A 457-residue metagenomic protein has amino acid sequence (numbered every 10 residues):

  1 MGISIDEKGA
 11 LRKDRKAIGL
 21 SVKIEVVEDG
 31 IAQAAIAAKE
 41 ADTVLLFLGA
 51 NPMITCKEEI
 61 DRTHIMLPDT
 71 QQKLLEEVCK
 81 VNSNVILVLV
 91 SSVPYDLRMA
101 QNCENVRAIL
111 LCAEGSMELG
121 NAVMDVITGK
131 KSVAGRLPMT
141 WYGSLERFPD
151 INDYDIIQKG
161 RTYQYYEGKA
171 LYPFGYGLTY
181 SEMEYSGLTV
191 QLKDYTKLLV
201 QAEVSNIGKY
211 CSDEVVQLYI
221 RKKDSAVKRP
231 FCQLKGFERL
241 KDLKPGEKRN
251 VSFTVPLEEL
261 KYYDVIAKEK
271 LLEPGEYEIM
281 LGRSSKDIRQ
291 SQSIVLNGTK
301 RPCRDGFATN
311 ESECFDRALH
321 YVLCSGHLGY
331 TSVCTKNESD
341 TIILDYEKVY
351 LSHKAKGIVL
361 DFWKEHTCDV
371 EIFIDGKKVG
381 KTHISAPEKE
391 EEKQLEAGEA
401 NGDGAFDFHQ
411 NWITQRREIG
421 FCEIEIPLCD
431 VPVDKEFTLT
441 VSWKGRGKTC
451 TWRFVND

Functional and structural regions predicted by a protein language model:
G2-L11, T440-G447: Short beta-strand-plus-loop segments that form exposed binding edges in beta-rich domains
S4-A41: C-terminal edge strands of extracellular/lumenal beta-sandwich accessory domains
K8, K193, S205-C211, V349 (+2 more regions): Short solvent-exposed strand-capping/beta-turn motif centered on an Asx-Ser/Thr pair
V90-D213, Y219-R221, P245-E247, P274-G282 (+2 more regions): Secreted, periplasmic, or luminal enzymes acting at the cell surface/secretory milieu
A226-V265: Intrinsically disordered, low-complexity Pro/Gly/Ser/Thr-rich segments with frequent PxxP/GP/PP motifs and embedded
L328-H353, T367-C368, G420-E425, G447: Short beta-strands within extracellular/lumenal beta-sheet-rich domains
V349-H366, V441: A short beta-strand element within beta-rich, extracytoplasmic domains of secreted/secretory-pathway proteins
W363-N456: Beta-strand-rich ligand-recognition modules
